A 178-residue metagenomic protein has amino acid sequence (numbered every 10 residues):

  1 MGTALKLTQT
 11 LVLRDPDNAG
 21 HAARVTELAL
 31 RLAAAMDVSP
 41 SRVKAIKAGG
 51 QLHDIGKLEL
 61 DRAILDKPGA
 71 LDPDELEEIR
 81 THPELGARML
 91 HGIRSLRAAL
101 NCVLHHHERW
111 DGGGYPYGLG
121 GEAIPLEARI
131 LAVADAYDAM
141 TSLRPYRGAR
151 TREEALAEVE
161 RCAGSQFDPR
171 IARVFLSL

Functional and structural regions predicted by a protein language model:
A4-L178: Metal-dependent catalytic cores of enzymes that make or break cyclic nucleotides and related phosphoester linkages
